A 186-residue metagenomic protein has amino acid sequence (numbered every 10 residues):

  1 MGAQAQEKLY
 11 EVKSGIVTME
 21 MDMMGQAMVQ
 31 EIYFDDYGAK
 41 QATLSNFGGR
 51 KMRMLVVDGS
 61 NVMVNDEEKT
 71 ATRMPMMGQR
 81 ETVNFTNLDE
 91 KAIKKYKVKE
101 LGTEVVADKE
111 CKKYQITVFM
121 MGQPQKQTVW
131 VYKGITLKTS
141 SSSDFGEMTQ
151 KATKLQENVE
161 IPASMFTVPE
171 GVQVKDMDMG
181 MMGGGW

Functional and structural regions predicted by a protein language model:
M1-E7: Bacterial Sec-dependent N-terminal signal peptides
E7-W186: Extended soluble regions of mature proteins
